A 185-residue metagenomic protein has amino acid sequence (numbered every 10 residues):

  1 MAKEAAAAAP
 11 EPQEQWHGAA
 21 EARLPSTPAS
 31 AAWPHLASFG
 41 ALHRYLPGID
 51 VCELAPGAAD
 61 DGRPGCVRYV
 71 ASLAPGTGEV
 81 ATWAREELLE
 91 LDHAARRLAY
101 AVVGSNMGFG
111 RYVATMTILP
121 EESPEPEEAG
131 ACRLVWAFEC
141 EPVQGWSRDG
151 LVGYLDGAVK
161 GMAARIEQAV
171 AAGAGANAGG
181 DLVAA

Functional and structural regions predicted by a protein language model:
M1-D60: Hydrophobic ligand-binding cavity/cleft-lining segments
H17-A19, A81-E86, F109-T115: Short, surface-exposed coil-to-beta transition loops
E21-P25, E53, Y69-A71, E87 (+2 more regions): Generic structural detector for well-ordered beta-strands
G57, L89-L91, T117-S123: Short beta-strand micro-motifs enriched in acidic
D60-G62, G76-V80, N106-G110, P126: Short glycine/serine/proline-enriched coil/turn segments at secondary-structure junctions
C66-T77, A99-S105: Short beta-strand segments that buttress and anchor functional surface loops
A99-A164: Beta-strand/loop substructures that line and gate deep hydrophobic ligand-binding cavities in soluble
A164-A185: Short, highly charged C-terminal tails/helix-capping segments
